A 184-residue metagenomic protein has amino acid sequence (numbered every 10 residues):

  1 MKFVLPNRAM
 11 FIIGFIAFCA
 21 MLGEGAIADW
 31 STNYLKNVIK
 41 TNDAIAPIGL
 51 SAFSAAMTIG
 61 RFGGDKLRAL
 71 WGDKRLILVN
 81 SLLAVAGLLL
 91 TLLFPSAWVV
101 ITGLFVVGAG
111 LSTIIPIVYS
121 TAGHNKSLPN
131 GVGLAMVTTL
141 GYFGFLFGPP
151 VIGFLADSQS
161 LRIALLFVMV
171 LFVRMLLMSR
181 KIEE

Functional and structural regions predicted by a protein language model:
N7-G23, F105-A109: Pair of pore-lining "gating" transmembrane helices in MFS-fold secondary transporters
D29-I45: Short amphipathic helix-loop junctions that connect adjacent transmembrane helices in Major Facilitator Superfamily/SLC
D43-S51, G131-A135: Small-residue hotspots at the loop-to-helix junctions and early N-terminal turns of transmembrane alpha-helices
G60-G72, A156-D157: Helix-to-loop junctions at the C-terminal end of transmembrane segments in multipass secondary transporters
R75-L90: Structural signature of the two symmetry-related core transmembrane helices
G87, W98-V106: Paired small-residue
S112-K126: Intracellular juxtamembrane helix-capping segments at the cytosolic ends of symmetry-related transmembrane helices
S127-L161, V168: A late C-terminal transmembrane helix in Major Facilitator Superfamily
